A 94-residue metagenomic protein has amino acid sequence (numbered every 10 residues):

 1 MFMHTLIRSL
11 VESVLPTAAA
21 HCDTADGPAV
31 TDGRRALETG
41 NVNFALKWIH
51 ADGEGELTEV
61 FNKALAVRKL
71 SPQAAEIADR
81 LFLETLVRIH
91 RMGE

Functional and structural regions predicted by a protein language model:
H4-A20: Long, charge-rich, low-complexity intrinsically disordered regions
P16-E94: Mature extracytoplasmic or organellar-lumen-exposed domains after removal of signal/transit peptides
